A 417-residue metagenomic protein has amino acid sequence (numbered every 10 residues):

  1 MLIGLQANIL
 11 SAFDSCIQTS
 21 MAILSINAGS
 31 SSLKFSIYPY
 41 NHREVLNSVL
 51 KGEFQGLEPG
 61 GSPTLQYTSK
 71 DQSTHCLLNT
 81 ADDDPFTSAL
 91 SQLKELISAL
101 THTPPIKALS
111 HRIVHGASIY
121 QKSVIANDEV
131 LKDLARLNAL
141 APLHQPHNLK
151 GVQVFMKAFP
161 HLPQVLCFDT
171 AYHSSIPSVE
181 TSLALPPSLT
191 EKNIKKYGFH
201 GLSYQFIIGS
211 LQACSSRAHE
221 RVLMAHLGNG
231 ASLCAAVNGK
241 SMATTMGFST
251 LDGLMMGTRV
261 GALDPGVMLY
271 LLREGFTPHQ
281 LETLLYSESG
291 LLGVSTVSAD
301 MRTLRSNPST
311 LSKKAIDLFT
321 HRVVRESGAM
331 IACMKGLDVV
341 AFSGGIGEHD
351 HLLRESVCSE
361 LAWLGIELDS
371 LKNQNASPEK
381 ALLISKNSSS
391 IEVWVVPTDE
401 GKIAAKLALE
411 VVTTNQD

Functional and structural regions predicted by a protein language model:
T19-L24: Extreme N-terminal starter segment of soluble prokaryotic enzymes
A28-G29, R112-V114, L227-N229, V340-H349: Glycine-rich beta-strand-to-loop/alpha-helix junction loops that act as flexible
S32-D83: Short glycine-rich, Thr/Ser-proximal phosphate-binding strand/loop in the N-terminal lobe of ATP-dependent enzymes
L93, I97-H144, P163-V165, Y172-S182: Short beta-strand-loop/turn "lid" adjacent to the catalytic site in phosphate-handling enzymes
H111, P142-Q145, P163-F168, S174 (+5 more regions): General beta-strand structural signal in soluble alpha/beta enzymes
Y172-R273: Glycine-rich phosphate-binding loop of actin/hexokinase-like ATP-binding domains
T283, G290-V294, D300-C333: Adenine-nucleotide phosphate-binding core of ATP-dependent small-molecule kinases
D317-K335, A341, G347-T414: Internal helix-turn-beta structural module
